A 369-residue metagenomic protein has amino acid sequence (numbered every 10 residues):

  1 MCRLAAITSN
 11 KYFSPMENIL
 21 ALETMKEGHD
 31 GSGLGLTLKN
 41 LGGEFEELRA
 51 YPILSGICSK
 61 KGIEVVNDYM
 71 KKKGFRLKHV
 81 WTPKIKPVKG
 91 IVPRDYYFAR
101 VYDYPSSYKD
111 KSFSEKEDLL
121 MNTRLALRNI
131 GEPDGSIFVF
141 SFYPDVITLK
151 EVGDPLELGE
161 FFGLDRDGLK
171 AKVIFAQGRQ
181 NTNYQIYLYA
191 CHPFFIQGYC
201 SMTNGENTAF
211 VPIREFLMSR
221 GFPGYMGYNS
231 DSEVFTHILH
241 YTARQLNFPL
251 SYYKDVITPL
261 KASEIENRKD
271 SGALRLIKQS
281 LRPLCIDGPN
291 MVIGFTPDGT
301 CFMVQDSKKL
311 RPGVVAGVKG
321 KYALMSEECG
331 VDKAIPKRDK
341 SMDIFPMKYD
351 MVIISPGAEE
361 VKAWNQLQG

Functional and structural regions predicted by a protein language model:
M1-G369: Conserved short alpha-helical segments that host acidic/polar catalytic motifs at enzyme active sites
